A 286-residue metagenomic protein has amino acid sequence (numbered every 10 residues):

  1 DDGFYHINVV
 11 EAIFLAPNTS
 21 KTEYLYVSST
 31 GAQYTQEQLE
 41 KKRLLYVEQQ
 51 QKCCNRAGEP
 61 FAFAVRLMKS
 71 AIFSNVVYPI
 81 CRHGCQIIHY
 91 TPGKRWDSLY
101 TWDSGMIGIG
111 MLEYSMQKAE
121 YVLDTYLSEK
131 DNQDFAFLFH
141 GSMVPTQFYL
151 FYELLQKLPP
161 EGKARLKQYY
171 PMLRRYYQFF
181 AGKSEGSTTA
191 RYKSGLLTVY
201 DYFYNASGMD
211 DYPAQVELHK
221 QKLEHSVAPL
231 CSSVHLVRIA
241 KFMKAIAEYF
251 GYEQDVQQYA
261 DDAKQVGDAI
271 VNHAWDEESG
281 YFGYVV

Functional and structural regions predicted by a protein language model:
D1-D97, K163-R165, Y170, R174-A181 (+3 more regions): Acidic/polar, glycine-enriched structural segments that form the non-catalytic walls/loops of the carbohydrate-binding
H6-Q33, Q133-S142, Q178-A260, E277 (+1 more regions): The feature captures the catalytic groove of carbohydrate-active enzymes
Q51-K163, R174, A228, K241 (+1 more regions): Substrate-binding groove/exosite segments of carbohydrate-active enzymes
W102, E113, Y149, R165 (+5 more regions): Tryptophan-centric aromatic hotspots in well-structured domains and transmembrane helices
A119-E120, V256, A263: Solenoid-repeat scaffolds in large eukaryotic assemblies
